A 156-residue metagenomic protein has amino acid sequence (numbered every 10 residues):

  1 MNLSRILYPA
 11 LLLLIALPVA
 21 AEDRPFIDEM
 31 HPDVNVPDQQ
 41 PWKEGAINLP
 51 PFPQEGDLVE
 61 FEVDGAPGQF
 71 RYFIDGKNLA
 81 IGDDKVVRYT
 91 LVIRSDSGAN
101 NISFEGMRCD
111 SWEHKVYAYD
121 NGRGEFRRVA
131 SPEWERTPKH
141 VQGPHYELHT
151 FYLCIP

Functional and structural regions predicted by a protein language model:
M1-Y8: Bacterial N-terminal signal peptides that target proteins for export
L11: C-terminal active-site/capping subdomain that shapes the small-molecule cofactor and substrate pocket of enzyme
L14-I15, G143: Short N-terminal alpha-helical targeting/association segments
A16-A20: N-terminal signal peptide c-region/cleavage motif recognized by signal peptidases
E22-P156: N-terminal secretory-pathway/extracellular module detecting exported/lumenal segments and adjacent signal-anchor/first
